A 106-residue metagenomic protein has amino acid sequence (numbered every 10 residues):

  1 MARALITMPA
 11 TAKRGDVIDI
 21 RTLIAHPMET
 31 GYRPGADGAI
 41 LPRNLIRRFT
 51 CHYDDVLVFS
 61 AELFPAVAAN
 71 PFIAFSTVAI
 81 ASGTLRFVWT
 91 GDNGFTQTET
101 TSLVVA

Functional and structural regions predicted by a protein language model:
M1-K13, I18: Short, compositionally biased P/S/T/A/G/V-rich stretches that sit at domain boundaries
V17, I80-T84: Extracellular Ig-like/FN3 beta-sandwich strand-entry sites
I24-L41: Short amphipathic, basic-aromatic surface patches that mediate peripheral association with negatively charged
D37-L57: Extended low-complexity, serine/threonine- and proline-enriched intrinsically disordered segments
A66-I73: Aromatic sugar-binding surface patches on proteins that engage polysaccharides or sugar-phosphate polymers
G83-G91: Short, aromatic- and glycine-rich surface loops/edge beta-strands on solvent-exposed regions
T90-E99: Short acidic/polar inter-strand loop motif in beta-rich domains
S102-A106: Short beta-strand edge segments in extracellular beta-sheet folds
